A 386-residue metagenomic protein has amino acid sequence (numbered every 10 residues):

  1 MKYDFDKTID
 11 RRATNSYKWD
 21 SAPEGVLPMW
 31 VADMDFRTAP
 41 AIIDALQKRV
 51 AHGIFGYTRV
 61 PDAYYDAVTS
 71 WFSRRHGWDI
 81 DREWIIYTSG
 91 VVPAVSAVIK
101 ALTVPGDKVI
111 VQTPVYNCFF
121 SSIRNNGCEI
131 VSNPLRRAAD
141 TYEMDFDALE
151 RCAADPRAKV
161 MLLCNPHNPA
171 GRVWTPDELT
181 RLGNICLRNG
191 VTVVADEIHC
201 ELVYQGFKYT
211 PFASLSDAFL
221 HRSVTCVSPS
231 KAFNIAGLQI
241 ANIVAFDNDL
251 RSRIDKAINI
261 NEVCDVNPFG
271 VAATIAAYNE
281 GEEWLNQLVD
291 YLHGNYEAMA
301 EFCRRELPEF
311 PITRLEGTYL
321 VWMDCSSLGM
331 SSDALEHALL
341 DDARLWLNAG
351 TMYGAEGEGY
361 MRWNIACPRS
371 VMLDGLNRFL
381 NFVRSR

Functional and structural regions predicted by a protein language model:
M1-R11: N-terminal glycine-/charge-rich "phosphate-binding" loop or analogous flexible N-terminal tail
D4-D6, S21-L27, A32-K48, I80-D81 (+1 more regions): PLP-dependent class I/II
A13, K18, C367: Short beta-strand-loop-alpha-helix junction that forms the active-site gateway of nucleic-acid-processing nucleases
R49, G56-S89: Conserved N-terminal alpha-helix of the aminotransferase class I/II PLP-enzyme fold
